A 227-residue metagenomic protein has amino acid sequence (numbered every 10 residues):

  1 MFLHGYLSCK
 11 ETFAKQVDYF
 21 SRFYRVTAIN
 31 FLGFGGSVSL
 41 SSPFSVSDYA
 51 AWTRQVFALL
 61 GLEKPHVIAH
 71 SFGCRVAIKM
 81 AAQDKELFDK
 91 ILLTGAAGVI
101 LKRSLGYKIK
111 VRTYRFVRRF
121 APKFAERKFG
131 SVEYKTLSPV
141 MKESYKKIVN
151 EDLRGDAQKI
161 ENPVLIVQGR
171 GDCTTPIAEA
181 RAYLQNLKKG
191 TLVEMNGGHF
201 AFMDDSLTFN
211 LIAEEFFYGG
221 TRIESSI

Functional and structural regions predicted by a protein language model:
M1-G36: Conserved HGGG/HGGXW glycine-rich cap/lid loop of the alpha/beta-hydrolase fold
A14, T27-I68, L211: Active-site loop/oxyanion-hole signature of alpha/beta-hydrolase fold enzymes
R75-Q83, F88-F120: Flexible "cap/lid" loop of the alpha/beta hydrolase fold
L101-N162: Conserved alpha/beta-hydrolase catalytic His-Asp/Glu region
K159-I160, I166-Q168, D172: Short beta-strand/loop motif that positions the catalytic acidic residue of the alpha/beta-hydrolase fold
C173-E179: Conserved alpha/beta-hydrolase "acid-adjacent" motif
L184-F200: Catalytic histidine neighborhood in serine/cysteine hydrolases with alpha/beta-hydrolase-type architecture
G198-L211: Catalytic histidine-centered segment of alpha/beta-hydrolase-like enzymes
